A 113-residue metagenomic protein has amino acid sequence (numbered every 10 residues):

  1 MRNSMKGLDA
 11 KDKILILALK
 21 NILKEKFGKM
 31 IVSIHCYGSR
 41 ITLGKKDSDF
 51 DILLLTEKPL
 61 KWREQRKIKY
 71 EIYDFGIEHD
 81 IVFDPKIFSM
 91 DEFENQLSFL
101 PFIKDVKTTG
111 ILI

Functional and structural regions predicted by a protein language model:
M1-H35, I41-D47, T56-I113: Catalytic core of pol beta-like nucleotidyltransferases
D51-L53: Short, well-ordered beta-strand segments
